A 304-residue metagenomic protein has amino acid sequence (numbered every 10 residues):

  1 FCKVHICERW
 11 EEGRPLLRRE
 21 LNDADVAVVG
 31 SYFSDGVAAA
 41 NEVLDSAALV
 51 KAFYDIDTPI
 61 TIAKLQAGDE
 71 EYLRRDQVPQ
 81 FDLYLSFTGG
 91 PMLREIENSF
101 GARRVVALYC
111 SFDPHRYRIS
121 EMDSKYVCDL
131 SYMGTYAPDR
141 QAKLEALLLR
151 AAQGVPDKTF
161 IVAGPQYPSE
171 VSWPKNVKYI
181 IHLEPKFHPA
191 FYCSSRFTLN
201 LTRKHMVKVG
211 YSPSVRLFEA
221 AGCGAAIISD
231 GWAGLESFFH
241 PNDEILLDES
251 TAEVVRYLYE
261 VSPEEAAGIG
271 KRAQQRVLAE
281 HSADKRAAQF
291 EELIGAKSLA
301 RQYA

Functional and structural regions predicted by a protein language model:
F1-I96, F100, H115-R116: Extended catalytic core of nucleotide-activated donor transferases of GT-like folds
F1-R9, D55, T61, R103 (+2 more regions): Catalytic binding pocket for nucleotide-activated donors in carbohydrate/polymer assembly enzymes
N22, S46, P79, F100-R103 (+3 more regions): Structured loop/turn residues at beta-strand edges in well-structured enzyme cores
L49-V50, L83, R104, T159 (+1 more regions): Proline-centered loop/turn at the N-terminus of a beta-strand
I56-T58, T88-R94, G164-E170, D230-G234: Short, polar loop motifs at secondary-structure junctions
L108-S111: Carbohydrate-associated surface elements
D113-F197, V207: Conserved catalytic-core segment of nucleotide-activated headgroup transferases in glycan assembly
